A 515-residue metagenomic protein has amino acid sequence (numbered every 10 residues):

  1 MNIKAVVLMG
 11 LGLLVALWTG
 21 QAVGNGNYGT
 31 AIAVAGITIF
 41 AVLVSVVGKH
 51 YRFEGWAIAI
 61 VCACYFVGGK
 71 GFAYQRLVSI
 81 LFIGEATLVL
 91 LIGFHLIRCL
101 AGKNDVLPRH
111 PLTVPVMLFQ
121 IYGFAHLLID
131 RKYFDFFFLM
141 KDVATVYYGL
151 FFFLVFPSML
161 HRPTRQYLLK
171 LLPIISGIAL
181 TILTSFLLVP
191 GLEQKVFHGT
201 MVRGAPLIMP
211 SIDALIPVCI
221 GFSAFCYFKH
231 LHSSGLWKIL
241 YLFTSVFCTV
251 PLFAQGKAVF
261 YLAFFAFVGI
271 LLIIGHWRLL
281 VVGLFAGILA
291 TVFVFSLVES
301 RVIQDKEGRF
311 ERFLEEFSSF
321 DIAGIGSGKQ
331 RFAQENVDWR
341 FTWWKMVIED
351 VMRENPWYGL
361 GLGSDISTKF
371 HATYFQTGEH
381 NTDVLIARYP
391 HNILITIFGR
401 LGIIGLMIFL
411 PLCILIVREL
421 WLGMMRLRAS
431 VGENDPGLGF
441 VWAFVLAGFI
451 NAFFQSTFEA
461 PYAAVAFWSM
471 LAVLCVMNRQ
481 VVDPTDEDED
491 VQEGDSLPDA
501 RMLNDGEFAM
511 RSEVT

Functional and structural regions predicted by a protein language model:
N2-C99, G123-I129: N-terminal signal-anchor transmembrane segment
I3-W18, F40-V42, F124, F151-L154 (+4 more regions): Alpha-helical transmembrane segments of multi-pass inner-membrane proteins
A16, F222-C226, F265, L412-L415 (+2 more regions): Transmembrane alpha-helices of multi-pass inner-membrane enzymes
T19-I32, G71-R76, L81, M209-D213 (+3 more regions): Helix-loop-helix junctions and helix-breaking kinks within/between transmembrane helices of multi-pass membrane
I80-I92, P111-F124, Y133-S158, L171-L180: Aromatic-anchored transmembrane helix interface
S176, T373-Y374, I386, R400-L446 (+1 more regions): Hydrophobic transmembrane alpha-helices and their immediate junctions
F197, R331-E349, R353-L401, M424-L427: Long extracytoplasmic/lumenal interhelical loops at the membrane interface of multi-pass membrane proteins
L252, G275-R331, K345, E349-R353 (+1 more regions): A membrane-periplasm/extracellular boundary helix in multi-pass inner-membrane enzymes that assemble envelope glycans
